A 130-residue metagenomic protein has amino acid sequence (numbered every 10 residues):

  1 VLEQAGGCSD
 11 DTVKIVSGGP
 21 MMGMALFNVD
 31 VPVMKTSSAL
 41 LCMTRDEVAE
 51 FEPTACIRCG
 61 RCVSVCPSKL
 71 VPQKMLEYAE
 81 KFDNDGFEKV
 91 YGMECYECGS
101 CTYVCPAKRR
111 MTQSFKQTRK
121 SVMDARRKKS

Functional and structural regions predicted by a protein language model:
L2-A107, Q113-K116, K128-S130: Redox cofactor-anchoring modules in respiratory/redox and cofactor-processing assemblies
M123-R126: Eukaryotic acidic, Ser/Thr-rich intrinsically disordered low-complexity regions
